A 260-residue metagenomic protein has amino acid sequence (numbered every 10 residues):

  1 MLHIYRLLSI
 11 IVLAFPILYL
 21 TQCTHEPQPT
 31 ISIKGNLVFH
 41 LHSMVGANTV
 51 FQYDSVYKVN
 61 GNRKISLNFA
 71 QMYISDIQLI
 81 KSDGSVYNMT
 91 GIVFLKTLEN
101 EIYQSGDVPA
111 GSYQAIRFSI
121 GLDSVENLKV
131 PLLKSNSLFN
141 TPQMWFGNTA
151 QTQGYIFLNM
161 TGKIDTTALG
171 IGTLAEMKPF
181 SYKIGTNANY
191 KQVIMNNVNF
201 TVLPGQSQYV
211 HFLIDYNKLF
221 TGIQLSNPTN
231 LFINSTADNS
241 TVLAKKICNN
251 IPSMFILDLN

Functional and structural regions predicted by a protein language model:
M1-I10: Bacterial N-terminal signal peptides that target proteins for export
S9, L13-I17: Hydrophobic helical h-region of N-terminal Sec-dependent signal peptides in bacterial secretory/periplasmic proteins
Y19-Q22: C-terminal motif of bacterial Sec signal peptides marking the signal peptidase cleavage site
T24-N260: A short, solvent-exposed, low-complexity linear motif enriched for acidic/polar residues with Pro/Gly/Ser/Thr
